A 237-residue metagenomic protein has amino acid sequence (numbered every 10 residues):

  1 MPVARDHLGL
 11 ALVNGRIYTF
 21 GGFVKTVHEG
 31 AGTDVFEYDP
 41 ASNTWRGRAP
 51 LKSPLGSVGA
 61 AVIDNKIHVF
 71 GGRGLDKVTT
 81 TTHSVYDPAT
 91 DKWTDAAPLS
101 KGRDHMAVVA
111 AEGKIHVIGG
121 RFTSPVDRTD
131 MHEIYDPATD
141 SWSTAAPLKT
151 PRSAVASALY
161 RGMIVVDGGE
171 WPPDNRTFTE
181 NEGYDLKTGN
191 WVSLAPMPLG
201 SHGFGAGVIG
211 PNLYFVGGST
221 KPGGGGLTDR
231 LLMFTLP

Functional and structural regions predicted by a protein language model:
M1-P237: Kelch-like beta-propeller repeat domains
